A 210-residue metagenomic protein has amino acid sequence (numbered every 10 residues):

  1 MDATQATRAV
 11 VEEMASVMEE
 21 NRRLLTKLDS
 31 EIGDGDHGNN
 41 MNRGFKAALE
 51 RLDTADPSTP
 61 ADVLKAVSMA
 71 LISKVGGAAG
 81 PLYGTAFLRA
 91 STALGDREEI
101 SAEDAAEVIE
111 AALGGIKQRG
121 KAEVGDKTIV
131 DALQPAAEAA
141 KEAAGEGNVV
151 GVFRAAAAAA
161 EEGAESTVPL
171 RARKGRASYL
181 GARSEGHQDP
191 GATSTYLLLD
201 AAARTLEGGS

Functional and structural regions predicted by a protein language model:
M1-S210: N-terminal loops that bind phosphate or other acidic moieties and the adjacent beta-alpha structural core
